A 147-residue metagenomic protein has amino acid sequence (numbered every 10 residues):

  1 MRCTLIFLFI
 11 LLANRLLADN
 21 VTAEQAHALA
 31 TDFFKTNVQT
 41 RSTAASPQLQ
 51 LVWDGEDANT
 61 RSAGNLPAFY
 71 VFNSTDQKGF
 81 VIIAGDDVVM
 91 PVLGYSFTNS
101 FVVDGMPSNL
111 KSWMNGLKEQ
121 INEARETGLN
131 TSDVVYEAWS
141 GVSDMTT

Functional and structural regions predicted by a protein language model:
M1-E24: Bacterial Sec-dependent N-terminal signal peptides
L16-A28, D32, T127, T131 (+1 more regions): Sec-dependent signal peptide cleavage junction
D19-R61: Short, non-transmembrane alpha-helical segments in secretory-pathway proteins
A58, S62-T147: Active-site-adjacent structural elements in enzyme catalytic domains
